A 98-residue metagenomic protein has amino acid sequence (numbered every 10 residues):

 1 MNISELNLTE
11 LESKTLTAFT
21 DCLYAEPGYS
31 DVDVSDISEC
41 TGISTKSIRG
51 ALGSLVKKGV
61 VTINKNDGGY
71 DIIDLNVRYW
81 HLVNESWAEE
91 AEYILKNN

Functional and structural regions predicted by a protein language model:
M1, V56, L95-N98: Short intrinsically disordered terminal tails
M1-N7: Short, Lys/Arg-enriched N-terminal segment that forms or immediately precedes the first helix of a structured domain
T9-L11, D33, N66-Y93: Short, cationic-aromatic polyanion-contact patches
E10-V32: Short helix->loop/beta-hairpin flanking segments within DNA-binding domains
S30-G42: A short alpha-helical element within helix-turn-helix/winged-helix DNA-binding domains across DNA-binding proteins
G42-K57: Short amphipathic alpha-helical interaction segments
V56-D67: A short, conserved structural fragment
